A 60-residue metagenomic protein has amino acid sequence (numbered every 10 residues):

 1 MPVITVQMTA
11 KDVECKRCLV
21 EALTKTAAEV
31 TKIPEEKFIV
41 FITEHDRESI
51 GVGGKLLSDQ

Functional and structural regions predicted by a protein language model:
M1-Q60: A domain-level signal for the structural core that forms small-molecule/cofactor-binding pockets and catalytic centers
